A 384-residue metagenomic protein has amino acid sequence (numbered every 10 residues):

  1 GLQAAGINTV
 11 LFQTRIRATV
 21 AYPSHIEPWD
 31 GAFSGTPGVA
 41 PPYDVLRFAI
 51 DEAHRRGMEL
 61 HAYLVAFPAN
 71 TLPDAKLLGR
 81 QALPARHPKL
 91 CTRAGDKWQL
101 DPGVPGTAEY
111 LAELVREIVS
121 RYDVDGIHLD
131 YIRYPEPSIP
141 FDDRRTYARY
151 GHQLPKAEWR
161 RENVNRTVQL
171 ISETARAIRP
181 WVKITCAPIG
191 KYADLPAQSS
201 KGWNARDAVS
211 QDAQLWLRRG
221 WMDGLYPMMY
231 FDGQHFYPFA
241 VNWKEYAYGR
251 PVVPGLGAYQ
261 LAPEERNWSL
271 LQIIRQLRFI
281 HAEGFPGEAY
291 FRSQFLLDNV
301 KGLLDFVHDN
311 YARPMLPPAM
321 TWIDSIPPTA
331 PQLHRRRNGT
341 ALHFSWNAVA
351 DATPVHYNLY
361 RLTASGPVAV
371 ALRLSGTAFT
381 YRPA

Functional and structural regions predicted by a protein language model:
L2-V20, R121-G126, L215, L225: Catalytic domains of carbohydrate-active enzymes, especially glycoside hydrolases
I7-P41: Aromatic-lined carbohydrate-binding/catalytic grooves of carbohydrate-active enzymes
V20-S34, P68-G95, I132-H152, A197-N204: Aromatic- and acidic-residue-enriched segments that line the glycan-binding/catalytic groove of carbohydrate-active
L46, D51, H61-R121, A208-Q211: Active-site-adjacent "subsite" loops/lids of carbohydrate-active enzymes
R149-E265: Glycoside hydrolase catalytic-domain groove-lining segments
A213-F236, R250-W322: Substrate-binding cleft of secreted/luminal carbohydrate-active enzymes
G302-T353: Pro/Thr/Ser/Gly-rich low-complexity, intrinsically disordered linker/stalk tracts
V349-V368: Solvent-exposed loop/turn segments flanking beta-strands in beta-repeat/beta-sandwich domains
